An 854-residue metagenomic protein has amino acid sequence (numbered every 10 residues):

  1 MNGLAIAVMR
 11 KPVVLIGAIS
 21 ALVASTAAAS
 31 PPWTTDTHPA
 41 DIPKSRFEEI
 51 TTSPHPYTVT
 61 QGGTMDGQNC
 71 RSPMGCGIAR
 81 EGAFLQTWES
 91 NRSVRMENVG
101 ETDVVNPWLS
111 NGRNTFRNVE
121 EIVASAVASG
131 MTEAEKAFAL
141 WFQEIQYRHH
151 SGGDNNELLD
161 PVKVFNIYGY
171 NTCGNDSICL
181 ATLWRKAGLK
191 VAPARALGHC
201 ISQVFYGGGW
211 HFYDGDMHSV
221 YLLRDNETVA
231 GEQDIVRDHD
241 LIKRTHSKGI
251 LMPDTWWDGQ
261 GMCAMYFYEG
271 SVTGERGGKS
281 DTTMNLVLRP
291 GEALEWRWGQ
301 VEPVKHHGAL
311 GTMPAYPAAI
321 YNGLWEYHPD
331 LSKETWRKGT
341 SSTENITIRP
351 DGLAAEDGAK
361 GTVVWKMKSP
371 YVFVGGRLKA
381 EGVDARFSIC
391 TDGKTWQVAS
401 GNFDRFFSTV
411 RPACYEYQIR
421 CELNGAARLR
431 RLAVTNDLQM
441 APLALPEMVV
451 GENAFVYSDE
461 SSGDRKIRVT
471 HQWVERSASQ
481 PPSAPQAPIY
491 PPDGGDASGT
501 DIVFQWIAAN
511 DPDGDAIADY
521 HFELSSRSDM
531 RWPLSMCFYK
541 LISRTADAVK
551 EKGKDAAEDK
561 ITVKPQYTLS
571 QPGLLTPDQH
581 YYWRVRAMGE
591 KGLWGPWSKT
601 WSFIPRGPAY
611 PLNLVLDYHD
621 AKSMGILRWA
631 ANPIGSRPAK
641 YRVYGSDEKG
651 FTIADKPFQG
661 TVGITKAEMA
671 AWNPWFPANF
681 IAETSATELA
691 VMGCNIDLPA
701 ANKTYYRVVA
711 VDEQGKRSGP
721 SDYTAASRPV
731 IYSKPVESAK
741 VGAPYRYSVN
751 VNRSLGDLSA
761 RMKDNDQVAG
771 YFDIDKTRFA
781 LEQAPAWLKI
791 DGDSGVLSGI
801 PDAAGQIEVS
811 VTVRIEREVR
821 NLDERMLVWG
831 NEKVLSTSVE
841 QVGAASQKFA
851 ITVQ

Functional and structural regions predicted by a protein language model:
M74-Y168: Secondary-structure boundary elements
I178-L251, T255: Hydrophobic/aromatic-rich core segments of domains that either
T343-Y371, R405: Short beta-strands within extracellular/lumenal beta-sheet-rich domains
S369, W506-G514, G589, A631-R637 (+3 more regions): Extracellular acidic, Ser/Thr/Pro-rich low-complexity tracts
Q480-P512, K599-R637, K716-R728: Pro/Thr/Ser/Gly-rich low-complexity, intrinsically disordered linker/stalk tracts
D519-P577, P596, P638-A701, E713-Q714 (+1 more regions): Recognizes extended acidic, P/S/T-rich segments that occur within or adjacent to Ig-like beta-sandwich modules
Q566, A786-D802: Strand-loop-strand motifs at the edges of beta-sheets in extracellular beta-sandwich domains
